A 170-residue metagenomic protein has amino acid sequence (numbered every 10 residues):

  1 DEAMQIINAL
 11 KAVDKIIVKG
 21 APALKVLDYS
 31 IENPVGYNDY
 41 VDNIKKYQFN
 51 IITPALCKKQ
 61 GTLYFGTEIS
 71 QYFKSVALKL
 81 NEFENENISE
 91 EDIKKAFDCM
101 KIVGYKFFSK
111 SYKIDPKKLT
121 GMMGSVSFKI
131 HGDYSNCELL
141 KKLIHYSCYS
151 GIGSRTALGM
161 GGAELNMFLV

Functional and structural regions predicted by a protein language model:
D1-V170: RNA-interacting cores
